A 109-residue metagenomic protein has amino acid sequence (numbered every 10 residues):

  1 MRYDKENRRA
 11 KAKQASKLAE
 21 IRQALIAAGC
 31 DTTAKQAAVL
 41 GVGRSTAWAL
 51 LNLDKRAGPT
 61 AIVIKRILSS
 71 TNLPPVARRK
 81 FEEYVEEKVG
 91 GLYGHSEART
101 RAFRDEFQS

Functional and structural regions predicted by a protein language model:
M1-E6, D105-S109: Short intrinsically disordered terminal tails
R2-G29: A short, Lys/Arg-rich alpha-helix, primarily the initiator
T32-T33: Helix-turn-helix DNA-binding elements, focusing on the entry/boundary residues of the two helices that contact DNA
Q36-A37: Short alpha-helical "recognition helix" segments of helix-turn-helix
L40, L51, L68, F81-K88: A general structural motif at alpha-helix termini
G41-G58: Recognition helix of helix-turn-helix/homeodomain-like DNA-binding domains that insert into the DNA major groove
P59-K80: DNA major-groove recognition helix of helix-turn-helix/homeodomain DNA-binding modules
P75-S109: Short, charged recognition helix plus adjacent turn of helix-turn-helix-like nucleic-acid-binding domains
